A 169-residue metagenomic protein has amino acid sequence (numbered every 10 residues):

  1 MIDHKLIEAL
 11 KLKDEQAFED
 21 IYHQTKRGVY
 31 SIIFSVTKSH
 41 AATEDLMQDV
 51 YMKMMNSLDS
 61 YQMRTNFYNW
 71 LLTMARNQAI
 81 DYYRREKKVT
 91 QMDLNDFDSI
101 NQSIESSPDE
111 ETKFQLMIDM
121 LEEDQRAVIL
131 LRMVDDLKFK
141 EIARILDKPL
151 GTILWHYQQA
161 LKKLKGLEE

Functional and structural regions predicted by a protein language model:
M1-G28, D119, R144-L146, G166-E169: N-terminal module of bacterial RNA polymerase sigma factors
K11-D20, Y30-D49, L150: Short, charged helix-capping/linker segments at alpha-helix termini
K11-L12, D49-N66, E86: Sigma70-family region 2
S31, D45-M52, T65-N77: Structural recognition of an alpha-helix C-terminal capping motif at a helix-to-coil junction
I33, L161-E169: Short, Lys/Arg-enriched C-terminal cap helix and immediately downstream tail that follows
D59-M63, T73-D93: Arg/Lys-rich amphipathic alpha helix in sigma70-family domain 2
D81, K88-L116: Internal acidic/polar
V128-R132: A short pre-motif secondary-structure segment
